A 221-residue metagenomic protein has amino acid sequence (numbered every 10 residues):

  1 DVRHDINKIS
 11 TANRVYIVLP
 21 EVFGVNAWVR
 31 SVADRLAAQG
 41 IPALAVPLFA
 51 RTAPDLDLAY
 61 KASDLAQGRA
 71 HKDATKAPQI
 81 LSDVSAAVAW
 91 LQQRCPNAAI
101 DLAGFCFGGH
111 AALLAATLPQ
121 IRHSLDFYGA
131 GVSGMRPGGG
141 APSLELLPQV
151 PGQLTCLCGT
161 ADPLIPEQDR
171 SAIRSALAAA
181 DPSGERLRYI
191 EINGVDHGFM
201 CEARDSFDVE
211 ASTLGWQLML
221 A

Functional and structural regions predicted by a protein language model:
D1-A221: N-terminal cap/leader regions of alpha/beta-hydrolase-fold enzymes, predominantly small-molecule hydrolases
